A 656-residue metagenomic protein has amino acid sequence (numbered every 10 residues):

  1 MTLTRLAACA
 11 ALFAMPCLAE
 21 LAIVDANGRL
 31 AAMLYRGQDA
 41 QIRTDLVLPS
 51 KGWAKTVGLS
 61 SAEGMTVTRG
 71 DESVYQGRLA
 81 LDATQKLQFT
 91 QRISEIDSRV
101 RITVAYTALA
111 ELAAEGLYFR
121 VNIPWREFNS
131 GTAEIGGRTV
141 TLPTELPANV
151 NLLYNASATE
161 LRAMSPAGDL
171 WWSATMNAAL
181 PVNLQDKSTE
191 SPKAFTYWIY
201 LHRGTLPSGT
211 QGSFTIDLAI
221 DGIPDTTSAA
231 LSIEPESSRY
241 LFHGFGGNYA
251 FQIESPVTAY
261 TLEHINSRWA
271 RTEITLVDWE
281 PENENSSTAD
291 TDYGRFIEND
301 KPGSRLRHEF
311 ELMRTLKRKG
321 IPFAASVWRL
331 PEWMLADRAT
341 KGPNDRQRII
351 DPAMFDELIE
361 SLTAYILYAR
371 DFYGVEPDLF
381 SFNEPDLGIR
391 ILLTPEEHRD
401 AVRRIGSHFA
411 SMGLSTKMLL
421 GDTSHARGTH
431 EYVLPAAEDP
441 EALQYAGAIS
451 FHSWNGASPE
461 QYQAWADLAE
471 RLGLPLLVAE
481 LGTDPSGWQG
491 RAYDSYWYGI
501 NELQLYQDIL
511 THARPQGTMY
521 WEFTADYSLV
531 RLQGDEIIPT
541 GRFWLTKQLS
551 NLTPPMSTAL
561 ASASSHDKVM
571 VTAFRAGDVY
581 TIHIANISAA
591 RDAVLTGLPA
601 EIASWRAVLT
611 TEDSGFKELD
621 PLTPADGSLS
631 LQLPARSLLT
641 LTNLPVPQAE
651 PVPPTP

Functional and structural regions predicted by a protein language model:
E20-L81, T90, I253: Acidic-aromatic substrate-binding/catalytic surfaces of carbohydrate-active enzymes
S50-W53, T68-D71, L79-D82, A113 (+1 more regions): Beta-strand-rich recognition/accessory modules
Y106-A178, T610-F616: Polysaccharide-binding surfaces and accessory modules of carbohydrate-active proteins
T210-S213, G222, D620-V652: C-terminal beta-strand-rich structural cap/linker in extracellular carbohydrate-active enzymes
P224-P377, F382, R390-R403, S407: N-terminal catalytic cores of secreted or lumenal carbohydrate-active enzymes
E357-S361, Y368-L379, D386-D484: Active-site neighborhood of glycoside hydrolase catalytic domains
G473-N551, A559-S565: Aromatic/acidic polysaccharide-binding cleft in carbohydrate-active enzymes
A563-A603, R636-L638, T642: Carbohydrate-binding surface patches
